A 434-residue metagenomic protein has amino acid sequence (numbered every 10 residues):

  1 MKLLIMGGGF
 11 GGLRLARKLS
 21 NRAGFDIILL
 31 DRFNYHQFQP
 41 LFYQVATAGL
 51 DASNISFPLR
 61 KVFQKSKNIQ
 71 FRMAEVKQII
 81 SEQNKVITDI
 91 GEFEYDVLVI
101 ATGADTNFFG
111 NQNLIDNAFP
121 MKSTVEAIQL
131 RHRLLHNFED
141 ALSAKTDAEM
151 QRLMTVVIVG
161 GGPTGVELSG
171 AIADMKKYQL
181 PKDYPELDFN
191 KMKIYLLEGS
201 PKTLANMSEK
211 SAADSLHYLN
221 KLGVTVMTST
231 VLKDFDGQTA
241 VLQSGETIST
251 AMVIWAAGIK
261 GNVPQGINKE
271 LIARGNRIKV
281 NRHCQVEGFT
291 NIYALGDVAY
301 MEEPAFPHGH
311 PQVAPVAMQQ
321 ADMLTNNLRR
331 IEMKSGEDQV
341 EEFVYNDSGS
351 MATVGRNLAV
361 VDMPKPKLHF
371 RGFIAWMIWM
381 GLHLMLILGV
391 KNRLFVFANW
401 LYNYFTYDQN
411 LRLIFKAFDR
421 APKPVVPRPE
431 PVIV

Functional and structural regions predicted by a protein language model:
M1-R72, P163-N206, I254, V432-V434: Beta1-alpha1 glycine-rich phosphate/pyrophosphate-binding loop at the start of Rossmann-like nucleotide-binding domains
G8, I90, T102-G103, S244 (+1 more regions): Glycine-rich, N-terminal phosphate-binding loop of Rossmann-like dinucleotide-binding domains
G11, G103-T106, S169, I259-G261: Short glycine-rich anion-binding loops that position phosphate/pyrophosphate groups of nucleotides and phosphorylated
K67-Q78, A173-R282, V286-G288: A Rossmann-like FAD-binding core segment of flavoenzymes
I69-V157, I254: FAD-binding core/adjacent interface of flavoenzyme oxidoreductases
D116-D147, Q238-V241, T247-Q319: FAD-site-proximal beta/loop scaffold in flavoenzymes
M150-M207, D214, T225-M227, P311-R330 (+2 more regions): Rossmann-like dinucleotide-binding core of oxidoreductases
T325-V434: C-terminal, flexible cofactor-proximal segment of oxidoreductases
